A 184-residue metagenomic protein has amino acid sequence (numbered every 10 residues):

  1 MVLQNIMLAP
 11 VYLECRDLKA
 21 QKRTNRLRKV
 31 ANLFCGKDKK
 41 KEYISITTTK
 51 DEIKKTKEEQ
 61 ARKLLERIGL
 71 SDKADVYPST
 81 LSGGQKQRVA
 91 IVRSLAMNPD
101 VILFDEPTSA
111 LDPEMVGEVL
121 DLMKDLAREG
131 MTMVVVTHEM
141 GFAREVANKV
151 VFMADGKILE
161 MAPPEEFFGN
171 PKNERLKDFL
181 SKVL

Functional and structural regions predicted by a protein language model:
Q4-K55: ABC-type ATPase nucleotide-binding domains, specifically the catalytic core motifs of the NBD
V76, M97, E129: Conserved signature/switch motifs of ABC ATPase nucleotide-binding domains
Y77-L81, Q85: Conserved ABC ATPase signature
I91: Hydrophobic anchor residue at the start of the ABC signature
I102-D105: Catalytic Walker B motif of ABC-type/P-loop ATPase nucleotide-binding domains
T137-H138: H-loop/switch region of ABC-family ATPase nucleotide-binding domains
